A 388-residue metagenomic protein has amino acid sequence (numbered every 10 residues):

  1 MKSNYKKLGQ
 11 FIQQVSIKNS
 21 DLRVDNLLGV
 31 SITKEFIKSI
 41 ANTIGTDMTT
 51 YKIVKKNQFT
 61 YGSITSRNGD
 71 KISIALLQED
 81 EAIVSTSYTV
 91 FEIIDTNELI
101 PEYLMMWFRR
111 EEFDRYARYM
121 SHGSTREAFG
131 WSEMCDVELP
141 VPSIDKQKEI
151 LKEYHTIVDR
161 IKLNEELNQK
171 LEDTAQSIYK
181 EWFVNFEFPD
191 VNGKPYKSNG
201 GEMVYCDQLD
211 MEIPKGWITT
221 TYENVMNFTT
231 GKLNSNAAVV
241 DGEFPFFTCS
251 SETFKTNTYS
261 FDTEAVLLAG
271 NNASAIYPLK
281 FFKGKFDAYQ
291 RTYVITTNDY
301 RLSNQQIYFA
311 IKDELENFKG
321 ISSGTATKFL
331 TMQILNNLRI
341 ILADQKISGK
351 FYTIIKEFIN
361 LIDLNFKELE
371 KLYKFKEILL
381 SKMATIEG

Functional and structural regions predicted by a protein language model:
M1-N19, P140-E181, S198-T248, Q345-G388: Non-catalytic DNA-recognition/assembly elements of restriction-modification systems
N4-G62, S66, M203-L209, E223-L267 (+3 more regions): Sequence-specific dsDNA recognition surfaces
K56, T60-R109, T248-E252, T258-L315 (+1 more regions): A short beta-sheet element
A82-S87, H122-L151, F286-T292, G324-G349: A short glycine-rich beta-alpha junction/loop motif
M105-Y119, E138-P142: Well-ordered mid-protein domain cores that form the structural environment of catalytic cofactors
